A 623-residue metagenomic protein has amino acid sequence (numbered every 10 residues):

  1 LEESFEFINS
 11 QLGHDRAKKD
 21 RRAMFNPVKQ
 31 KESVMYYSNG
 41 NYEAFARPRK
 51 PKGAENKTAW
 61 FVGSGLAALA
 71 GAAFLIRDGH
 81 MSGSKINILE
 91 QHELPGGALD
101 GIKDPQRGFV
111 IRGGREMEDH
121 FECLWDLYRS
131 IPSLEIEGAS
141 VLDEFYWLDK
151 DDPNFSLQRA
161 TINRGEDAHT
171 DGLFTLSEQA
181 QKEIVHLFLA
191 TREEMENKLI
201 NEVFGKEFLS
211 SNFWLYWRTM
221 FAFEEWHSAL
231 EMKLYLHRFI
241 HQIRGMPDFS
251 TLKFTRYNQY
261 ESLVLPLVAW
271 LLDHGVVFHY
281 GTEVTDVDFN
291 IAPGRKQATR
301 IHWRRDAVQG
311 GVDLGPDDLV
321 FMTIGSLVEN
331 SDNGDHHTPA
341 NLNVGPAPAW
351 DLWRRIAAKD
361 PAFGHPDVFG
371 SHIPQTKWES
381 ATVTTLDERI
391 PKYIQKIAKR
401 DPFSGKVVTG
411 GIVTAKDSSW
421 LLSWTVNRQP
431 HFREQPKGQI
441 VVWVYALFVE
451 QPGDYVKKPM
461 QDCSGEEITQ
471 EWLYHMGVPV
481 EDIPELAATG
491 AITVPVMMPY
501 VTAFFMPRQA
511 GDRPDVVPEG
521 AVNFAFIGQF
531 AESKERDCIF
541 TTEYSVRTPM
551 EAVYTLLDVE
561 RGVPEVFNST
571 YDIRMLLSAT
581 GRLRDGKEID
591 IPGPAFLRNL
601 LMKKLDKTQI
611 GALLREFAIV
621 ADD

Functional and structural regions predicted by a protein language model:
R22-T58, R77-G83, N599-D623: Extreme N-terminal leader/targeting segments of oxidoreductases
R77-G101: Glycine-rich FAD pyrophosphate-binding loop
E93-R115: Conserved N-terminal glycine-rich FAD pyrophosphate-binding loop of Rossmann-like flavoproteins
R107-F145: Conserved FAD-binding subdomain of flavin-dependent enzymes
L134-H241, L252-F254: Rossmann-like flavin
I240-T255, D317-L319, I324-R547, E551-Y571: C-terminal segments that line or cap access tunnels to active or ligand-binding sites in enzymes and enzyme-associated
Q242-D318: Helical element adjacent to the flavin cofactor pocket in flavoenzyme catalytic cores
L557-D606: Active-site-proximal substrate-binding core of FAD-dependent oxidoreductases
